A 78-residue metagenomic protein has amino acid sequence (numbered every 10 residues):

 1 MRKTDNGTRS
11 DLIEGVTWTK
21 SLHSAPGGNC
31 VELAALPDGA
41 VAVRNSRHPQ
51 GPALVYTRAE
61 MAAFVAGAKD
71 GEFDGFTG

Functional and structural regions predicted by a protein language model:
M1-G78: Positively charged, low-complexity terminal tracts and the immediately adjacent first secondary-structure elements
